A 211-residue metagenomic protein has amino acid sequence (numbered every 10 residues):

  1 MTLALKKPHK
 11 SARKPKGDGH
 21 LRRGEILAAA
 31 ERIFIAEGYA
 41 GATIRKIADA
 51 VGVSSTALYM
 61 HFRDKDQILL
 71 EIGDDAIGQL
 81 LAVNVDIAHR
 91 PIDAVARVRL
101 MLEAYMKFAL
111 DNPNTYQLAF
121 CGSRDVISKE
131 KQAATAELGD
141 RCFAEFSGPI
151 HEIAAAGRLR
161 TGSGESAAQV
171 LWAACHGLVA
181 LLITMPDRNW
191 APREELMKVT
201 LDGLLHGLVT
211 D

Functional and structural regions predicted by a protein language model:
M1-L21, R32, D211: N-terminal intrinsically disordered/low-complexity leader segments
L21-E25, A29, I33-Q67, E71: Helix-turn-helix
I26-F34, A76, L80, Y105: Short hydrophobic clusters on alpha-helical segments that form packing/core surfaces in small helical domains
I33, I87, F108, P149 (+1 more regions): Short alpha-helical functional segments enriched in proximate histidine and acidic residues
A36-A40, P91, N112, A156-G157: Short coil/turn segments at alpha/beta junctions that flank glycine-rich nucleotide-binding fingerprints
E71, V85-T115, A167-L171: Hydrophobic alpha-helical connector segments
I72-L100, E130-A136, D140, E152: Amphipathic alpha-helical linker/stalk segments
Y116-Q117, C121, S128-A136, A154-D202 (+1 more regions): Hydrophobic/aromatic-rich alpha-helical bundle segments in the mid-to-C-terminal region
